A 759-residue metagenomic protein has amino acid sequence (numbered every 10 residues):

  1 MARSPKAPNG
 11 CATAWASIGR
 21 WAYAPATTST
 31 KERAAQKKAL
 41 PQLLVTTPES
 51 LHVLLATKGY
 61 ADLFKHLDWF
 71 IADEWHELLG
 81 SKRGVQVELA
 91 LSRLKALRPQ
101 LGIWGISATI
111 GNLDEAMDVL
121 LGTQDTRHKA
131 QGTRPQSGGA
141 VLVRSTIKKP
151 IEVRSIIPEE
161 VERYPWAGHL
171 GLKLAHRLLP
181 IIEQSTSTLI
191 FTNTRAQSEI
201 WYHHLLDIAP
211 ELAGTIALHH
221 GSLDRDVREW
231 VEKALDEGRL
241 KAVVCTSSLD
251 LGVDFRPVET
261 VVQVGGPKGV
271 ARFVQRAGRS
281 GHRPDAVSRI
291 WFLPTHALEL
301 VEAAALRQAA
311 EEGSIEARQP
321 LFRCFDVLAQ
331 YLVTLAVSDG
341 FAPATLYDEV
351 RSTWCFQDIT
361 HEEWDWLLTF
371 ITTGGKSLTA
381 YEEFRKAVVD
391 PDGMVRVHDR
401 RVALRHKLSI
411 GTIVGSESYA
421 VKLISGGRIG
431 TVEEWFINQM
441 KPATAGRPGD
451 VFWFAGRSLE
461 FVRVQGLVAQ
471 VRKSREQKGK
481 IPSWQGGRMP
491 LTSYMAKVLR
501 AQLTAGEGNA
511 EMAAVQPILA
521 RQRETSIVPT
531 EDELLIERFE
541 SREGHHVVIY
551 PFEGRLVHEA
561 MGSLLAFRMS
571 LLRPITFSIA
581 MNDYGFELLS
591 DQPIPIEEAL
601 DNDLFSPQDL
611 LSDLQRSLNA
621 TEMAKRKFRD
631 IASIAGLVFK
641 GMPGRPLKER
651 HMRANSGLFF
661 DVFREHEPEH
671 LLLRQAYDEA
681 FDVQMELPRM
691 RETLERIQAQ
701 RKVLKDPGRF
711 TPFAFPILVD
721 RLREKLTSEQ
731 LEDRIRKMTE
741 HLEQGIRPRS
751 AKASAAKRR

Functional and structural regions predicted by a protein language model:
M1-G393: Helicase motor core with emphasis on the C-terminal RecA-like subdomain
T109, L249, R457, Q465-L467: A generic "binding-loop/recognition-motif" signal
Q330-F341, E417-G426, R538: Short amphipathic alpha-helical interface segments
Y347-S418, A455, Q465, P482-S483 (+1 more regions): Extended, highly charged accessory segments
G415, M440-K441, G446, W453: Short, well-ordered loop/turn sites that connect or cap secondary structure elements
L423-N438: Long insertion/accessory domains within large nucleic-acid-processing enzymes
Q465-P482: Short, solvent-exposed secondary-structure boundary/capping segments
